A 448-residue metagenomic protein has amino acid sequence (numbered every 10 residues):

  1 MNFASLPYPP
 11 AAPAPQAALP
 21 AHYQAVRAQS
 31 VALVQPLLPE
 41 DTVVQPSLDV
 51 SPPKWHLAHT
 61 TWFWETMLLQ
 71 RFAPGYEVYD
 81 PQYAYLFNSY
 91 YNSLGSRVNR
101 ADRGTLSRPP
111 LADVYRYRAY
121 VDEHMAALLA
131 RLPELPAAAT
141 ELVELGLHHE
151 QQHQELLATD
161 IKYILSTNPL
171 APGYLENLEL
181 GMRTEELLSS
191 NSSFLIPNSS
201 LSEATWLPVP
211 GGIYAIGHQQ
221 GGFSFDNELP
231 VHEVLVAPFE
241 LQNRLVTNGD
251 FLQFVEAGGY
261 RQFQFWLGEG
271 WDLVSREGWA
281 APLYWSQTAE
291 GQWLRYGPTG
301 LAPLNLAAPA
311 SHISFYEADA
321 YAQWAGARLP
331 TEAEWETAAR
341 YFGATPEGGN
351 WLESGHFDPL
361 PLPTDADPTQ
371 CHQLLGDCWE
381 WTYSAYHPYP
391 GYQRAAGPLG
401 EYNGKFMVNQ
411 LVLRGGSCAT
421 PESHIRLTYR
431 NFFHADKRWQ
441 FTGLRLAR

Functional and structural regions predicted by a protein language model:
M1, S190-S193, S199, G258 (+1 more regions): Short non-domain terminal segments
M1-Q29, L33-S51, W55-W62, M67-H124 (+12 more regions): Disulfide-stabilized, aromatic/cysteine-rich ligand-recognition loop
A4-P7, S189, F194, L306 (+1 more regions): Compositionally biased, intrinsically disordered/low-complexity regions enriched for serine, proline and threonine
A11-A17, S200-E203, Q370: Extreme N-terminus of proteins, especially the signal/transit-peptide cleavage junction and the first residues
G146, E150-Q152, L156, D160-N177 (+4 more regions): Functional-site microenvironments in short loops/helix caps that host divalent-cation chemistry
N177-E203: Short, basic, low-complexity termini and linkers enriched in Ser/Thr/Gly/Pro that act as targeting/leader peptides
